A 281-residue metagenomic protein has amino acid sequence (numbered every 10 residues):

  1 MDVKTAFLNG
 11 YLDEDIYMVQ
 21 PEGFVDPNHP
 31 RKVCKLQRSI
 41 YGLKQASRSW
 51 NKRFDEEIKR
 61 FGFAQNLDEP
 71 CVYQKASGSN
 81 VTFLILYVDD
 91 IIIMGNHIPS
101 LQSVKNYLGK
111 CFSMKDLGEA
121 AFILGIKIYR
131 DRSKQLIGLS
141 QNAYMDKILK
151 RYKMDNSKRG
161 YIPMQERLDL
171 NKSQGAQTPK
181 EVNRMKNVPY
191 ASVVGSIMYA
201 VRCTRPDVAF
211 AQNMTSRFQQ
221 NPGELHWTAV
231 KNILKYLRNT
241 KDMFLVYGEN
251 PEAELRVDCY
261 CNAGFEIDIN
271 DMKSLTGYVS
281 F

Functional and structural regions predicted by a protein language model:
M1-F281: Long, low-complexity, charge-biased intrinsically disordered regions
